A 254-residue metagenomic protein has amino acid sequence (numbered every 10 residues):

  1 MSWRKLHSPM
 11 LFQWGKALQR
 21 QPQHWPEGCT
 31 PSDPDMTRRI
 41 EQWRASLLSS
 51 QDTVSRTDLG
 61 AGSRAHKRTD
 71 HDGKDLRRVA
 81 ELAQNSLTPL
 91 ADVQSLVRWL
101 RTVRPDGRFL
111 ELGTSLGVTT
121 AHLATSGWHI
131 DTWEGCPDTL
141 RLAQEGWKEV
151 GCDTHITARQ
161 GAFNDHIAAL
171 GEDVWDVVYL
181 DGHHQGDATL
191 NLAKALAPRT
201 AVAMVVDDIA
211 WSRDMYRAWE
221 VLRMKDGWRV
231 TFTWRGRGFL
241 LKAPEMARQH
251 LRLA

Functional and structural regions predicted by a protein language model:
M1-Y179, H184-A203, A210-A254: A short alpha-helical cap/connector motif
